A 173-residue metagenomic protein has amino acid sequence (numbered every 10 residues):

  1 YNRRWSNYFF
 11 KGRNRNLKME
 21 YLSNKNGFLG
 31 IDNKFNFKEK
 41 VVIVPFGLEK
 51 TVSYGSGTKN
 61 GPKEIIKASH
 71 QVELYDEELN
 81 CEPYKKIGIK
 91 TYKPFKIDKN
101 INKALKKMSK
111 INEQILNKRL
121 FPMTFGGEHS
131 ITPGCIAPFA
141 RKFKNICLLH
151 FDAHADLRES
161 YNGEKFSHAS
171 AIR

Functional and structural regions predicted by a protein language model:
K18-R173: Conserved alpha-helical scaffold segments that buttress catalytic/binding sites
